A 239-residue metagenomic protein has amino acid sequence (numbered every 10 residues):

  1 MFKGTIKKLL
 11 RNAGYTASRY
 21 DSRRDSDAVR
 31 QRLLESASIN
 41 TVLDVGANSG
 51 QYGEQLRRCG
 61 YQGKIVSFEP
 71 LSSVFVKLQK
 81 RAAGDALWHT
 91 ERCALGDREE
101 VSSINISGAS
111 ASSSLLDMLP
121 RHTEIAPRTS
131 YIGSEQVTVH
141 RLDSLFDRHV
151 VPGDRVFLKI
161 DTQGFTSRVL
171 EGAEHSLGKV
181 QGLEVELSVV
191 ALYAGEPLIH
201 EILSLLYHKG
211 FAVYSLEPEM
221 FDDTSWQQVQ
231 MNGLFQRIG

Functional and structural regions predicted by a protein language model:
M1-G239: Phosphate/nucleotide-binding beta-alpha loop and adjacent structural elements of enzyme active sites
